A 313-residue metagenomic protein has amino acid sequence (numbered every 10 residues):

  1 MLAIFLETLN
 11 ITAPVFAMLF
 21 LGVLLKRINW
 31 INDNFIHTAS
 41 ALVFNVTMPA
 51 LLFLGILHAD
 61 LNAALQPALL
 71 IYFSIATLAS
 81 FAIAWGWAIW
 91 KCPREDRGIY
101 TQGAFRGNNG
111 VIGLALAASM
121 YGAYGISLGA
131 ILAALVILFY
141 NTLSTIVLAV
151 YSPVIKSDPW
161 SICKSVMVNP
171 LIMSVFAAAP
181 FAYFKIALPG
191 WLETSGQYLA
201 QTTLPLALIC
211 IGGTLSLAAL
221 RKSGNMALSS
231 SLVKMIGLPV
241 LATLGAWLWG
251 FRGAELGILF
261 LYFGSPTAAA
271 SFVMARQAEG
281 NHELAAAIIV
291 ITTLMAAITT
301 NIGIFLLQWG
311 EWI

Functional and structural regions predicted by a protein language model:
M1-I313: Alpha-helical transmembrane segments of multi-pass small-molecule/ion transporters
